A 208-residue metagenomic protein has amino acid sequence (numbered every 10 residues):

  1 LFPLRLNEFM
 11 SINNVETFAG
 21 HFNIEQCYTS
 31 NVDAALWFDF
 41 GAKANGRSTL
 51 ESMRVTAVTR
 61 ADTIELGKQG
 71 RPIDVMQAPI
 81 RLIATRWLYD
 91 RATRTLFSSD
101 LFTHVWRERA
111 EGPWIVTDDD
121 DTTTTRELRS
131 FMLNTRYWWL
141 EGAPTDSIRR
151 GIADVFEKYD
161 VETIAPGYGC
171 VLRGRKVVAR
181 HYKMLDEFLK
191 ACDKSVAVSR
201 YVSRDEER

Functional and structural regions predicted by a protein language model:
L1, T93-F97, T163: Structural motif
L1-C27: Active-site metal-binding motif and surrounding structural segment of the metallo-beta-lactamase
L6-F9, D33, R94, S99-L101 (+1 more regions): Active-site metal-binding loops of divalent metal-dependent hydrolases
M10-I12, L36-F38, A84, V105-R107 (+1 more regions): Short catalytic/ligand-binding loop motif for oxyanion handling, primarily in non-cytosolic enzymes, centered on
N23-T85, A143-P144, R150-G151: Metallo-beta-lactamase
D62, G70-R71, V75, R91-T95 (+1 more regions): Conserved catalytic scaffold of divalent metal-dependent phosphoesterases
V105-E207: Cap/insert and terminal regions of metallo-dependent hydrolase folds
